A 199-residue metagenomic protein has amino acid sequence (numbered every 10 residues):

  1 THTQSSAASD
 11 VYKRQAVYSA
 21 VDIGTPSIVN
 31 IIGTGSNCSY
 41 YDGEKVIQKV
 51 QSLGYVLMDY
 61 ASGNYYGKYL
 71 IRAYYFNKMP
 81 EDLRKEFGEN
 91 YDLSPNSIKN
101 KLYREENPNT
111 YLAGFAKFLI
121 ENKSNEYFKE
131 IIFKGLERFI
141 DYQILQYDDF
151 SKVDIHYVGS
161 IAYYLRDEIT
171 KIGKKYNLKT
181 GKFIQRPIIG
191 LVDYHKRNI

Functional and structural regions predicted by a protein language model:
T1-Y12: Single conserved hydrophobic/aromatic residue that forms the stacking wall/gate of nucleotide- or nucleobase-binding
S9, E44-G54, I172-K179: Glycine/charged-rich beta-loop-alpha catalytic/anionic-binding loops adjacent to active sites
K13-V21: Short phosphate-binding loop-to-helix
Y18-S19, S36-Y41: Short beta-strand scaffold segments in enzyme catalytic cores
A20-I28, R72-I199: ATP-binding/phosphotransfer module of carbohydrate and carboxylate kinases, centering on a glycine-rich
V29-G35: Short beta-strand segments
G35-N37, V56, Y65, I161: Gly/Ser/Thr-rich beta-alpha loop segments that engage phosphate groups in nucleotides
V46-D92: Glycine-rich phosphate-binding loop plus the immediately following alpha-helix
